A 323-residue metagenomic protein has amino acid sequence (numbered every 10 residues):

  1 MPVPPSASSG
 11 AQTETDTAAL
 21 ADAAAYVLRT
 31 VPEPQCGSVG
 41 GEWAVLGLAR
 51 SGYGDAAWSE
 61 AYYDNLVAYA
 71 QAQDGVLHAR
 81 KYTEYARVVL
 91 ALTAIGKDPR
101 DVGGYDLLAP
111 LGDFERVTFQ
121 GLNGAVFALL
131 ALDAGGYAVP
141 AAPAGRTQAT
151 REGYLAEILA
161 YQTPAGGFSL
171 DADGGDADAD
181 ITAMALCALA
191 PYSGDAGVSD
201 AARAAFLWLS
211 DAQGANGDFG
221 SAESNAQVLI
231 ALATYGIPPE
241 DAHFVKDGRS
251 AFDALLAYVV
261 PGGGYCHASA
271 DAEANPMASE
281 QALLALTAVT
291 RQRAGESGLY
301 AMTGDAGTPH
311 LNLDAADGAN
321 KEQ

Functional and structural regions predicted by a protein language model:
M1-Q323: Preference for long, amphipathic alpha-helical scaffolds in soluble/luminal domains and all-alpha bundles
